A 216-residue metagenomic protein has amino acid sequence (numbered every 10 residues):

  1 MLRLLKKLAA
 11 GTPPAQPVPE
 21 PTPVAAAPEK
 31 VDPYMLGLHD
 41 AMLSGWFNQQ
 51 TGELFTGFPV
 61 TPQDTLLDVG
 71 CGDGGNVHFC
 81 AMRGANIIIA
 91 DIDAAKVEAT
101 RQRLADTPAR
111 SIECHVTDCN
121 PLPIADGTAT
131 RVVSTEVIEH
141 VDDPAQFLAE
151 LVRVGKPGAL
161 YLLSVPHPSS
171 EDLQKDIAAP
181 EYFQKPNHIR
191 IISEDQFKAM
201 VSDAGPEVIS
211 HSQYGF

Functional and structural regions predicted by a protein language model:
M1-A125, R131-T135, L148, E194 (+1 more regions): Conserved N-terminal segment of class I S-adenosyl-L-methionine
A95, D142-Q146, L173: Short N-terminal helix/helix-N-cap motif within the alpha/beta-hydrolase-1
T135-I138, S164: Residues lining the SAM
A145-L160: A short glycine-rich, Lys/Arg-flanked "PGG" loop and its adjoining helix->strand segment in the class I
S164-P166, Y214: Alpha/beta-hydrolase-fold catalytic nucleophile elbow
P166-I189: Short, glycine-/aromatic-enriched active-site segment of Class I SAM-dependent methyltransferases
I189-A204: Short alpha-helix
P206-F216: Conserved S-adenosyl-L-methionine
